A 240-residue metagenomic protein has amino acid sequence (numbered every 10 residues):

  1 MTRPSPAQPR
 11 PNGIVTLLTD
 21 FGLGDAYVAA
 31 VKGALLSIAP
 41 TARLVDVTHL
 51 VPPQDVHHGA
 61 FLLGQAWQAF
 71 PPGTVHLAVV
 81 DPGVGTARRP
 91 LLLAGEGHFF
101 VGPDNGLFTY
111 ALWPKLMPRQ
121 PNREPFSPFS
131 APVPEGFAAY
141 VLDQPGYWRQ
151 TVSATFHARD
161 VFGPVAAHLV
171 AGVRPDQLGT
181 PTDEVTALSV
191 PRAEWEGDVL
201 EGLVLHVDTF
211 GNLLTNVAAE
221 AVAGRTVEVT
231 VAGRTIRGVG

Functional and structural regions predicted by a protein language model:
T2-Q8, N12-V51: N-terminal glycine-rich anion-binding loop in soluble enzyme alpha/beta folds
I14, I38-L44, D55-F61, P71-V80 (+1 more regions): Active-site histidine-anchored catalytic micro-motif
F21-D25, G83-G85, F210-L213: Short acidic, Gly/Ser-rich segments with clustered Asp/Glu that frequently serve as metal-coordination loops in enzyme
A30-A34, L62-Q65, Y110, V161-H168: Alpha-helical scaffold segments in soluble metabolic enzymes
L35, A39, W67-P71, K115 (+1 more regions): Structural signal for hydrophobic packing residues in well-ordered secondary-structure cores of soluble enzyme domains
A94-G97, E196, A232-G233: Short acidic-glycine loop/turn motifs at beta-strand connectors
Y147-V217, A221-A223: Anionic-ligand-binding alpha/beta catalytic cores of soluble enzymes and soluble regulatory domains that recognize
L214-G240: A conserved acidic, glycine/proline-rich C-terminal tail/linker
